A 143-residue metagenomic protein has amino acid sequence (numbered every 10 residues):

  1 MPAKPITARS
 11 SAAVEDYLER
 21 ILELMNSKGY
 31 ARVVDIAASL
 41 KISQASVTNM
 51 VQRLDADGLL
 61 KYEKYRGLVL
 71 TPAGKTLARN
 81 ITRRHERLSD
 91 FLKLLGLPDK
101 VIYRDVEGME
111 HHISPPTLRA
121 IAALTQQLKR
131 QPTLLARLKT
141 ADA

Functional and structural regions predicted by a protein language model:
M1-R9: Short, Lys/Arg-enriched N-terminal segment that forms or immediately precedes the first helix of a structured domain
A8-I42: N-terminal helix-turn-helix DNA-binding core of bacterial DNA-binding proteins
V33-K64, L68, P72: Canonical helix-turn-helix DNA-binding module
S39, L77, L94: Residues within the alpha-helical elements of helix-turn-helix
S43, G96-K100: Helix N-cap / loop-to-helix initiation motif
R66-H85: Basic, amphipathic "hinge/linker" alpha-helix immediately C-terminal to the N-terminal HTH DNA-binding motif
H85-R87, Y103-R104: A generic alpha-helix surface/boundary motif
R104-A143: C-terminal regulatory/oligomerization modules of transcriptional regulators
